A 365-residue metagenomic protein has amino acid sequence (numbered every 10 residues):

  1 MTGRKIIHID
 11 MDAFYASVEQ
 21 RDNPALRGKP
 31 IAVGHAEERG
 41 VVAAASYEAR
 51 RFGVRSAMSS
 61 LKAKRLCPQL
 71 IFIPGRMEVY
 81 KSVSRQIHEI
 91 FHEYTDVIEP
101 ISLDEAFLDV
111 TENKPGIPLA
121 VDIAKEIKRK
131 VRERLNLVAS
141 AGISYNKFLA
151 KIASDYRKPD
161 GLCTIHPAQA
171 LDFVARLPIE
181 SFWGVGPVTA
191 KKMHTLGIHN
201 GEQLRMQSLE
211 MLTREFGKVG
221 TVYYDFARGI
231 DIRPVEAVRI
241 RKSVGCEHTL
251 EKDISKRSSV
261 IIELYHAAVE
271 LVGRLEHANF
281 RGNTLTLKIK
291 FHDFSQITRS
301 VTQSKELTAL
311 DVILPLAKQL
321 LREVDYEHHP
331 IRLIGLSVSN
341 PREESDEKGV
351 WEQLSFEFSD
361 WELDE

Functional and structural regions predicted by a protein language model:
M1-E215, T221, V338, R342-D346 (+1 more regions): Gly/Gly-Pro- and Ser/Thr-rich, intrinsically disordered tail segments characteristic of DNA damage-repair and tolerance
H8, S181, T189-I331, N340-D364: DNA-contacting surface of Y-family translesion DNA polymerases
I101-E105, S144-K147, F280-T284, H329-L333: Short Gly/Ser/Thr- and Asp/Glu-enriched loop/turn motifs at secondary-structure junctions
V138-S140, T286, L333-G335: Residues at or immediately flanking beta-strands
